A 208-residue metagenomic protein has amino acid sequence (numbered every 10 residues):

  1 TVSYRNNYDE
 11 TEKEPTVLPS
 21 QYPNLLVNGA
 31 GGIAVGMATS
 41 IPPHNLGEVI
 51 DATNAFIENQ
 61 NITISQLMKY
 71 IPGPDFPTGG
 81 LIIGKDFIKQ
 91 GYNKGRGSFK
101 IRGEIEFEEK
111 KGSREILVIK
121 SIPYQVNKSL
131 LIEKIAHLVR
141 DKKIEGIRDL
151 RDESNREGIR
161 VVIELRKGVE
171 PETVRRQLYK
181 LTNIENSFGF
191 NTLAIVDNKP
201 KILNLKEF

Functional and structural regions predicted by a protein language model:
S3-N28, I33-F208: Intrinsically disordered, low-complexity regulatory segments
